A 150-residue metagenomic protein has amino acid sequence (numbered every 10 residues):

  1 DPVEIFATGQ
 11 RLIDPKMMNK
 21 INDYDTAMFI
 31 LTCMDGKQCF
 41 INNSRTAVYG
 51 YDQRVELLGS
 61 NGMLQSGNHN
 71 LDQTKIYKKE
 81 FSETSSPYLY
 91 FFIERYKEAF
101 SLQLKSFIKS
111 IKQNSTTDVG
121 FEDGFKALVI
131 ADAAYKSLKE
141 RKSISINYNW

Functional and structural regions predicted by a protein language model:
D1, Q53, Q103-S106: Hydrophobic alpha-helical segments typical of transmembrane helices and their membrane-interface/capping positions
D1-Q38, S44-Y49, E122: Rossmann-like dinucleotide-binding domain that binds NAD(P)(H)
M34, S106-W150: C-terminal helix-rich "cap/oligomerization" subdomain common to oxidoreductases
S44, H69, N149: Surface loops and adjacent helix of pleckstrin homology
V48, F92-L104: Active-site loop of classical SDR/Rossmann-like NAD(P)-dependent oxidoreductases, centered on the catalytic Tyr-X3-Lys
V55, L71-E83: Short polybasic amphipathic segments
T74, S101-K105, A131: A general structural signal for well-ordered alpha-helical segments in protein cores
